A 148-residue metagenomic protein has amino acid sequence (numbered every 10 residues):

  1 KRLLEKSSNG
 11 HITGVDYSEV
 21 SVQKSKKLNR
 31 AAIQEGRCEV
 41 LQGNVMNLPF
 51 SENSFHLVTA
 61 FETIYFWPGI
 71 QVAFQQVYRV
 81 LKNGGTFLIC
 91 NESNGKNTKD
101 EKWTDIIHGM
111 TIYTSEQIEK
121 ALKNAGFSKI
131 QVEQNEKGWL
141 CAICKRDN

Functional and structural regions predicted by a protein language model:
K1-N47: Class I SAM-dependent methyltransferase SAM/SAH-binding core
G10, E52-S54, G84-G85: Surface-exposed loop/turn positions
E19-V20, Y65, W139: Short alpha-helical
M46-V58: A short acidic, Gly/Pro-enriched loop at the edge of an enzyme's catalytic core that lines a small-molecule cofactor
H56-I70: A short SAM/SAH-binding and catalytic strip from SAM-dependent methyltransferases
Q71-N83: A short glycine-rich, Lys/Arg-flanked "PGG" loop and its adjoining helix->strand segment in the class I
Q75, G85-I143: C-terminal alpha-helical "lid/dimerization" subdomain adjacent to the S-adenosyl-L-methionine
C144-N148: C-terminal beta-strand of the catalytic ATP-binding
